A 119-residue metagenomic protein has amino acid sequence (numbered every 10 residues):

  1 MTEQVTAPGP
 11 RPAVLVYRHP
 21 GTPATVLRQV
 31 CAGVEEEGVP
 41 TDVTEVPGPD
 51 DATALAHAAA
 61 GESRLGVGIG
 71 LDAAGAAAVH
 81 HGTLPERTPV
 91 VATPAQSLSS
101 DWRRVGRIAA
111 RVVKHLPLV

Functional and structural regions predicted by a protein language model:
T2, G48, G70, A77-A78 (+1 more regions): A broad, low-amplitude sensor of folded, mature protein cores
T2, G9-H57: Negatively charged, low-complexity tracts enriched in Asp/Glu with abundant Ser/Thr
T2-Q4, L118: Signature of multi-pass transmembrane helix bundles
H19, H57, H80-H81, H115: Histidine (H) residue identity feature
A32-P40, G61-R64, R107-V119: Generic secondary-structure signature for well-ordered alpha-helical cores
A52-G68: N-terminal small/polar loop signature for handling phosphorylated ligands or for N-terminal nucleophile
L65-A95: Mid-chain, well-packed structural core segment of small domains
L84-V119: Ser/Thr/Gly-rich flexible loops in soluble cytosolic domains mediating phosphotransfer, phosphorylation
